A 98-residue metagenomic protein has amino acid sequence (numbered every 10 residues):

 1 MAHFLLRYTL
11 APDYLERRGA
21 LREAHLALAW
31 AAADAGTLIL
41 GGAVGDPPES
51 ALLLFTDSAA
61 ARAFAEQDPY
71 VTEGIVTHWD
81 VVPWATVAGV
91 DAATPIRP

Functional and structural regions predicted by a protein language model:
M1-P98: Conserved, structured core segments of small domains
